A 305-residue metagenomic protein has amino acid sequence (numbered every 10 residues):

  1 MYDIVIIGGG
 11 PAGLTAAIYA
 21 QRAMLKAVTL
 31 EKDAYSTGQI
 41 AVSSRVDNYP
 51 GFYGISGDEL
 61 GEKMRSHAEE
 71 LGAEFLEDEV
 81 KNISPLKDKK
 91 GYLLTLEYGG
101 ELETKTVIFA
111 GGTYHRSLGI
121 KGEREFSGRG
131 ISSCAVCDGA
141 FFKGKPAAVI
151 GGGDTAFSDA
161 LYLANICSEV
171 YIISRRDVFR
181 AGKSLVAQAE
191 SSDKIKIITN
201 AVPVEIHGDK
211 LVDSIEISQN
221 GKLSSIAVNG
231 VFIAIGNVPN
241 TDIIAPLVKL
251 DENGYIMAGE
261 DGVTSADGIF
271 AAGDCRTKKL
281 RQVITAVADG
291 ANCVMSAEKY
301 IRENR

Functional and structural regions predicted by a protein language model:
D3-V28, A160-A164: N-terminal Rossmann-like FAD-binding beta1-loop-alpha1 element of flavoenzymes
V5, Q21-V42, Y171-F179: Glycine-rich FAD pyrophosphate-binding loop
G10-P11, T113-H115, G153-T155, T277: Residue-level detector of alpha-helix initiation sites
Q21-R22, K143-I166: Rossmann-like NAD(P)H-binding beta-loop-alpha module
D33-S56, G182-A187: Conserved N-terminal glycine-rich FAD pyrophosphate-binding loop of Rossmann-like flavoproteins
A68-L96, E101-T104, N165-E260, K299-R305: A Rossmann-like FAD-binding core segment of flavoenzymes
Y114, G119, E125-F141, I235-T285 (+2 more regions): FAD-site-proximal beta/loop scaffold in flavoenzymes
